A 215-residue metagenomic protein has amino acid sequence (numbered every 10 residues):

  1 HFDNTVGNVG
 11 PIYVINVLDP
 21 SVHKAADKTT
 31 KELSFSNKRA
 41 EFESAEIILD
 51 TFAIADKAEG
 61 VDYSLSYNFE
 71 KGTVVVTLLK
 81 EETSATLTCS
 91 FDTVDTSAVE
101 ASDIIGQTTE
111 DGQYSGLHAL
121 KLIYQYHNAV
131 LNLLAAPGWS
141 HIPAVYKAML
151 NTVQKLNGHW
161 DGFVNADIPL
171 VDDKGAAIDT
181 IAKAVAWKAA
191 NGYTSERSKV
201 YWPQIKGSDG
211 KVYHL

Functional and structural regions predicted by a protein language model:
H1-L215: Surface-exposed assembly/interface segments
